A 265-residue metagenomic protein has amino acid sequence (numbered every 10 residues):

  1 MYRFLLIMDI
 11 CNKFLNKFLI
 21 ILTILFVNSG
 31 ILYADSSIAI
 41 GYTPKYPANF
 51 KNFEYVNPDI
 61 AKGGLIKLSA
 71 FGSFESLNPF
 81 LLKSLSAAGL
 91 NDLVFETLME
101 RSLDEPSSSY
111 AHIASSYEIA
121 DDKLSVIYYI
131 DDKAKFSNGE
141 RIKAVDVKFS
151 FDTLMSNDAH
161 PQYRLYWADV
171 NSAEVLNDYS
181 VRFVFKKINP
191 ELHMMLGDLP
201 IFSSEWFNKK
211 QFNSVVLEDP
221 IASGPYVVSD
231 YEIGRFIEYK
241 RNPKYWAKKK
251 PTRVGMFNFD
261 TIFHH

Functional and structural regions predicted by a protein language model:
F4-L19: Bacterial N-terminal signal peptides that target proteins for export
F18-S29: Bacterial N-terminal signal peptides
G30-A34: Sec/Tat signal peptide C-region and signal peptidase I cleavage site
D35-D121, D152, I221: N-terminal lobe/hinge region of extracytoplasmic solute-binding protein
S37, G64-F71, S115, S125-Y128 (+5 more regions): Short, well-ordered beta-strand elements
V56, A61, K83-L90, S116-H160 (+2 more regions): Aromatic- and charge-enriched surface segment that lines or borders ligand/interaction sites
F95-E105, L196-F263: Gly/Pro-rich hinge or "lid" segments in bacterial periplasmic/extracellular proteins
Y129, R164-F207, G224-E232: Surface-exposed binding/hinge segments that line and control ligand-binding clefts or catalytic entry sites
